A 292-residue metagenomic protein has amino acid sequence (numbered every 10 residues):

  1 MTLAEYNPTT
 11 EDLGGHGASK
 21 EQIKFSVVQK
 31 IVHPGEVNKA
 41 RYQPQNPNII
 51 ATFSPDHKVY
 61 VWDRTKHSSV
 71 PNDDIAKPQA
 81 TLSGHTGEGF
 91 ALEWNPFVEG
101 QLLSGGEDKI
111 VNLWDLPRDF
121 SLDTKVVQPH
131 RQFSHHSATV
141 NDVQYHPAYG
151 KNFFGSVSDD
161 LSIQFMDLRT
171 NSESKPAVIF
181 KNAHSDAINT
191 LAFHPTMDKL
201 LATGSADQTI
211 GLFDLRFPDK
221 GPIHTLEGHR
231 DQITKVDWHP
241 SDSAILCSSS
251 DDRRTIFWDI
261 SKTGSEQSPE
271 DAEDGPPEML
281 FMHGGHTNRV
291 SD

Functional and structural regions predicted by a protein language model:
M1-E36, N48, R230-I233, D242-L246 (+2 more regions): Terminal intrinsically disordered, low-complexity extensions flanking WD-repeat/beta-propeller proteins
M1-K30, H57-T81, P117-K125: Beta-propeller domains
T2-A4, V59-R64, G105, V111-P117 (+6 more regions): WD40-repeat beta-propellers
Q29-I31, N72-D73, Q79-G84, G105 (+8 more regions): Short C-terminal beta-strands that terminate individual repeats in beta-propeller domains, predominantly WD40 blades
G35-Y42, T86-W94, S134-P147, N152 (+3 more regions): Canonical WD40 repeat/beta-propeller blade segments in eukaryotic WD-repeat proteins
P47-A51, A80, V98-L103, P129-R131 (+11 more regions): Structural hallmark of WD40 beta-propellers
P96, G106-D186: Solenoidal tandem-repeat scaffolds enriched in leucines and small polar residues
